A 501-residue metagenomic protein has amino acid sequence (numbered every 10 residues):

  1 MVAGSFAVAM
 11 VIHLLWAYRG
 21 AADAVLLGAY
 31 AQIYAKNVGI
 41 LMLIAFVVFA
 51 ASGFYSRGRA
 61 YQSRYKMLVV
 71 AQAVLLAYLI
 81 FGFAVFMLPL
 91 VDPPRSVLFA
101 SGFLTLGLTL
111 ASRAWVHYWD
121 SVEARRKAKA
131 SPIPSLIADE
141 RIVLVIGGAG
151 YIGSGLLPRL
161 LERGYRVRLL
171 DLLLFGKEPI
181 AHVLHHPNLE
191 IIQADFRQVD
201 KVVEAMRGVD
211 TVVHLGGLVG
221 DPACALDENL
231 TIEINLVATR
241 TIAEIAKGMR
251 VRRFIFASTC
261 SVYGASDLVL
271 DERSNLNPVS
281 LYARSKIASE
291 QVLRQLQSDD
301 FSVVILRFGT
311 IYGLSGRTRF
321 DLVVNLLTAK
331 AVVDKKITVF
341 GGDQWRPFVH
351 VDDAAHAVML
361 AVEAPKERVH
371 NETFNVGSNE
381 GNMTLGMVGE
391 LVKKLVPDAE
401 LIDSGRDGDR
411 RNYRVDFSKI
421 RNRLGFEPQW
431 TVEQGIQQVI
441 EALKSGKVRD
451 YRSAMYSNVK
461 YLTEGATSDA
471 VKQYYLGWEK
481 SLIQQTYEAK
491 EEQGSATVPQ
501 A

Functional and structural regions predicted by a protein language model:
M1-K127, G220: Signature of alpha-helical transmembrane segments in polytopic membrane proteins
S131-T211: N-terminal Rossmann/SDR dinucleotide-binding element
I146, L170, V212-G216, F254-C260 (+1 more regions): SDR active-site strand-loop-helix element
F196-I234: NAD(P)H-binding glycine-rich loop region in Rossmannoid oxidoreductase-like domains and their noncatalytic homologs
V237-L281: Conserved Rossmann-fold NAD(P)-dependent oxidoreductase catalytic core, especially the SDR/UDP-sugar
L268, L281, Q291-R346, V351-V362 (+1 more regions): NAD(P)-dependent short-chain dehydrogenase/reductase
S285: Active-site helix of classical SDR
V339-A501: C-terminal substrate-binding subdomain of Rossmann-fold SDR/epimerase-dehydratase oxidoreductases
